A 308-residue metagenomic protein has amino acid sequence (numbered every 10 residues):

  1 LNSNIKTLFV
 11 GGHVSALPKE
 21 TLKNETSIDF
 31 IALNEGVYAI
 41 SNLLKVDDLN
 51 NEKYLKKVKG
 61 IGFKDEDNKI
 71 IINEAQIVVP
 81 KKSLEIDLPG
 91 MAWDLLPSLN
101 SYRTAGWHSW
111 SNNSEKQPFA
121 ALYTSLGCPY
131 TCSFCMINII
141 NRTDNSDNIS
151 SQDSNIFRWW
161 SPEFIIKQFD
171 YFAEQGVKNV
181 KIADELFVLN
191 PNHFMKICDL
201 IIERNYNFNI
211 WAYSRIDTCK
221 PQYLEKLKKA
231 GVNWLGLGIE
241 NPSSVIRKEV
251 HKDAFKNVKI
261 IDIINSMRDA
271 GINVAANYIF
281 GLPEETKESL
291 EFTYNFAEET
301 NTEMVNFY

Functional and structural regions predicted by a protein language model:
L1-F164: Acidic, low-complexity intrinsically disordered segments
L1-N4, V58, K228, A270-G271 (+1 more regions): Short, intrinsically disordered, charge-balanced linker/junction segments flanking boundaries in proteins
L17-P18, Y130, T143, N192 (+4 more regions): Flexible glycine/acidic-rich beta-alpha junction loops that bind and position SAM and/or redox cofactors in anaerobic
P18-N24, Y223-L224, E284-E299: Catalytic cores of alpha/beta
T26, K56, Q175, A230 (+1 more regions): Structured loop/turn residues at beta-strand edges in well-structured enzyme cores
W93-A275, N295: Radical SAM [4Fe-4S] cluster-binding motif and immediate context
